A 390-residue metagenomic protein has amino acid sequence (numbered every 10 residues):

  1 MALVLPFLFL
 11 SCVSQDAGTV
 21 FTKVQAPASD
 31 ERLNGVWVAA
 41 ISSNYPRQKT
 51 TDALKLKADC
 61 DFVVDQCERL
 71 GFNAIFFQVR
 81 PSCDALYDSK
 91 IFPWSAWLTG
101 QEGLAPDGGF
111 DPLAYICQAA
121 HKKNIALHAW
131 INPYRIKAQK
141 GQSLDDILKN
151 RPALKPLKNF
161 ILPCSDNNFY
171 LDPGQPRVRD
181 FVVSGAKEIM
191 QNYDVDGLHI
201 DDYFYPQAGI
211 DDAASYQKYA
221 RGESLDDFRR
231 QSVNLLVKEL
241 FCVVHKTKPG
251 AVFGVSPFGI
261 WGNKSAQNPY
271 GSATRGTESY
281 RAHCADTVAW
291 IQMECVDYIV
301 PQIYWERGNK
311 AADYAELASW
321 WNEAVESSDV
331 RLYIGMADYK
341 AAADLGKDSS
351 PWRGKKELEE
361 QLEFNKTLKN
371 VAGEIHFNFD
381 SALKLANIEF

Functional and structural regions predicted by a protein language model:
E31-G35, F72-C83, D111-I161, H199-D202 (+1 more regions): Glycine-rich, aromatic-flanked loop segments that form ligand/cofactor-binding clefts across common enzyme folds
E31-L33, W37-A58, A129, Y134-E188 (+2 more regions): Active-site-adjacent "subsite" loops/lids of carbohydrate-active enzymes
A58-A85, N192-G197, V296, V371: Catalytic domains of carbohydrate-active enzymes, especially glycoside hydrolases
V63-F72, I116-K123, K149-N150, N167-F204 (+2 more regions): An active-site-proximal structural segment forming one wall of the substrate-binding cleft that immediately precedes
L70-D107: Aromatic-lined carbohydrate-binding/catalytic grooves of carbohydrate-active enzymes
A85-G100, R135-S165, Y203-R221, S265-T277 (+1 more regions): Aromatic- and acidic-residue-enriched segments that line the glycan-binding/catalytic groove of carbohydrate-active
R177-G185, Q191-S272, E278-I299, G308-D329 (+1 more regions): Active-site neighborhood of glycoside hydrolase catalytic domains
C284-K310, A324-F390: Substrate-binding cleft of secreted/luminal carbohydrate-active enzymes
